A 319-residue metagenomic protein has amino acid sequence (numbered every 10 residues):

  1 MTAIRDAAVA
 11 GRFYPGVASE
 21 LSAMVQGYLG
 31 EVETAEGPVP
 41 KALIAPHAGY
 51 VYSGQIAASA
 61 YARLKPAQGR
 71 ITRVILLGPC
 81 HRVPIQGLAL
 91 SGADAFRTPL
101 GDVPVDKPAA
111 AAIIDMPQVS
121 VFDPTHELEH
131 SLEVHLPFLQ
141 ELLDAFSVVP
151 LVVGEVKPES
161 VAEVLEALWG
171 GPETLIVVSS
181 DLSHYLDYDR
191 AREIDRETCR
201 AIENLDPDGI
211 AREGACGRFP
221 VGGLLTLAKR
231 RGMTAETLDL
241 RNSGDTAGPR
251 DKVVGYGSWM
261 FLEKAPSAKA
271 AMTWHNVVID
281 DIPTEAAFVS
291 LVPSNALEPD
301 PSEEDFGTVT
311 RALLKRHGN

Functional and structural regions predicted by a protein language model:
M1-D6, S267-D280, A287: Polybasic, low-complexity association/targeting segments
T2-A247, E285-V292, A296, T308: Active-site histidine-anchored catalytic micro-motif
R241-M272: Long, Lys/Arg- and hydrophobic-enriched amphipathic alpha-helices
Y256-F261, R311-A312, N319: Short beta-strand scaffold segments in enzyme catalytic cores
W274-G318: Short, basic/aromatic recognition patches
